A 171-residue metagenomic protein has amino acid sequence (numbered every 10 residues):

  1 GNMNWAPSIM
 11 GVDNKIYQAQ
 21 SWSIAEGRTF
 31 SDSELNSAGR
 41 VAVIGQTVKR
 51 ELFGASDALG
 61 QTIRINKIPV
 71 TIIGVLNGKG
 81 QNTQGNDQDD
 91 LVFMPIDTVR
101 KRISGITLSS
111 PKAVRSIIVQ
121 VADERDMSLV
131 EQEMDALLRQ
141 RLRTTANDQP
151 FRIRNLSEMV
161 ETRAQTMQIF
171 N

Functional and structural regions predicted by a protein language model:
M3-N4: Hydrophobic packing faces of amphipathic alpha-helices used in helical scaffolds and assembly interfaces
P7-M10, N14-F30, E34, A38-T144: Mid-to-C-terminal secondary-structure elements that act as membrane-proximal/extracytoplasmic interface segments
I118, M127, M134, T145-N171: Peri-transmembrane interface segments
